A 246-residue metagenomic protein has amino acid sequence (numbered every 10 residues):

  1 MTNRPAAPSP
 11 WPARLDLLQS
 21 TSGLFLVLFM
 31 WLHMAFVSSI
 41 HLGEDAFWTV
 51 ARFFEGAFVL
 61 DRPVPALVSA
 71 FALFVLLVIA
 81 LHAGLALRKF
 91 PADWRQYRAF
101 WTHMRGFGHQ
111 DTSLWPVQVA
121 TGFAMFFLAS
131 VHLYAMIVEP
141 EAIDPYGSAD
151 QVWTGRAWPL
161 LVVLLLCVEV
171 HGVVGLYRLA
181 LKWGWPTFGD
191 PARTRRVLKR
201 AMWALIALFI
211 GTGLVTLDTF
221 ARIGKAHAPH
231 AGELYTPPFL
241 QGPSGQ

Functional and structural regions predicted by a protein language model:
M1-Q246: Membrane-embedded alpha-helical bundles that constitute the cytochrome b-like, heme-associated redox core of multi-pass
